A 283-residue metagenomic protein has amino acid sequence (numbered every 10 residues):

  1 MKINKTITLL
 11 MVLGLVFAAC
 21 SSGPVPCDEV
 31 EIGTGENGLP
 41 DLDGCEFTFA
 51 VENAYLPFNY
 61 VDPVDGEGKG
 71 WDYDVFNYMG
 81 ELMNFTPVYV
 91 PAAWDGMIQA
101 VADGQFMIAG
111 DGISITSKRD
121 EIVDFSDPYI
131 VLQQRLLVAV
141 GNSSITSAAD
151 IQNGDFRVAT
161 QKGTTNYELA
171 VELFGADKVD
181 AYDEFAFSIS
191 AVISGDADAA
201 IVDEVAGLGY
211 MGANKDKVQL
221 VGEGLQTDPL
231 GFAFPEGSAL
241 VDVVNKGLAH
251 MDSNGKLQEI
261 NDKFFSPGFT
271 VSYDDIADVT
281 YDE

Functional and structural regions predicted by a protein language model:
F17-A19: C-terminal motif of bacterial Sec signal peptides marking the signal peptidase cleavage site
S22-N37, T165-Y182, L220, A249-E283: Ligand-binding clefts/hinges and TM-proximal coupling segments of bilobed small-molecule sensing domains
C27-G112, E121: Extracytoplasmic small-molecule ligand-binding "clamshell" domains of the periplasmic binding protein/Venus flytrap
N53, V131-V138, E204, L208-A249 (+1 more regions): Periplasmic-binding protein-like
N59-P63, F76-N84, N166-D183, M211-G212: Ligand-binding cleft/hinge of the Venus flytrap
W71, V88-Q99, S143-T146, D180-S194 (+1 more regions): Short helix-initiation/N-cap motifs at beta->coil->alpha
G96-Q99, G112-E121, L169-E172, I193-T227 (+1 more regions): A ligand-binding cleft/hinge motif common to bilobed small-molecule-binding domains
A139-F156: Flexible hinge/capping segments at coil-to-helix
